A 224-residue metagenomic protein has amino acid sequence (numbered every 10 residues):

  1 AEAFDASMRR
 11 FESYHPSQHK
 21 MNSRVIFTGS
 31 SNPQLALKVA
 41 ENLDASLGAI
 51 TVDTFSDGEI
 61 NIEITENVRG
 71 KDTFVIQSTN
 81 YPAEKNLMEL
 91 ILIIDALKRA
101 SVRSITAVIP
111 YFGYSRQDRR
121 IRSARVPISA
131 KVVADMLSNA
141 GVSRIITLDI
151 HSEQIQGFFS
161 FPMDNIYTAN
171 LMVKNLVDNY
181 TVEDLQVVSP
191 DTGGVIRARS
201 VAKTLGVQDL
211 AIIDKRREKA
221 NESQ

Functional and structural regions predicted by a protein language model:
E2-S7: Extreme N-terminal basic, low-complexity initiation segments that serve as generic localization/processing leaders
H15-P16: Short hydrophobic targeting helices and cationic amphipathic motifs that mediate membrane/organellar targeting
H19-Q224: PRPP-associated nucleotide enzymes
